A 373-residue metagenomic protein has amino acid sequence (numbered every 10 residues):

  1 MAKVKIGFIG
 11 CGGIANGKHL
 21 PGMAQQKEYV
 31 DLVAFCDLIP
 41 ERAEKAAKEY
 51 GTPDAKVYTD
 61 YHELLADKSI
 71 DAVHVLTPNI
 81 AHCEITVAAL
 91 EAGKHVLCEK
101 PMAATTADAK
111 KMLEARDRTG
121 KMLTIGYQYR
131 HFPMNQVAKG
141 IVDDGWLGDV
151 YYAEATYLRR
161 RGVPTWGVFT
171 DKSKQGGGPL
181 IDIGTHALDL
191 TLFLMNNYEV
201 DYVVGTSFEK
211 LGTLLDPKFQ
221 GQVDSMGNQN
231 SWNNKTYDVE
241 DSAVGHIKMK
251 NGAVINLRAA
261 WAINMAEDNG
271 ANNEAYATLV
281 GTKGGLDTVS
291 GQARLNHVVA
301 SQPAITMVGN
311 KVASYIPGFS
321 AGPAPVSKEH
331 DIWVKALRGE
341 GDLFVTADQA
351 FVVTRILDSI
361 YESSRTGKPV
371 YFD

Functional and structural regions predicted by a protein language model:
M1-G51: N-terminal Rossmann-like dinucleotide-binding module
A2-K3, A72-H74, R118, T288 (+3 more regions): C-terminal helix-rich "cap/oligomerization" subdomain common to oxidoreductases
I14, E41, F319-H330: Active-site loop of classical SDR/Rossmann-like NAD(P)-dependent oxidoreductases, centered on the catalytic Tyr-X3-Lys
I14, Y129-Y237, G367: Predominantly a Rossmann-like dinucleotide-binding segment in NAD(P)-dependent oxidoreductases
V30-A34, D54, D71-V73, G178: Short active-site oxyanion
D54-D60: Conserved SAM-binding strand-loop segment of SAM-dependent methyltransferases
L65-D67, A72-R130, G145: Beta-strand-loop-alpha-helix segment that lines the small-molecule cofactor/substrate pocket of alpha/beta enzymes
P164, D189-R294, S327-G341, S359: Contiguous beta-strand/loop segments that form the cofactor/metal-binding neighborhood of enzyme cores
